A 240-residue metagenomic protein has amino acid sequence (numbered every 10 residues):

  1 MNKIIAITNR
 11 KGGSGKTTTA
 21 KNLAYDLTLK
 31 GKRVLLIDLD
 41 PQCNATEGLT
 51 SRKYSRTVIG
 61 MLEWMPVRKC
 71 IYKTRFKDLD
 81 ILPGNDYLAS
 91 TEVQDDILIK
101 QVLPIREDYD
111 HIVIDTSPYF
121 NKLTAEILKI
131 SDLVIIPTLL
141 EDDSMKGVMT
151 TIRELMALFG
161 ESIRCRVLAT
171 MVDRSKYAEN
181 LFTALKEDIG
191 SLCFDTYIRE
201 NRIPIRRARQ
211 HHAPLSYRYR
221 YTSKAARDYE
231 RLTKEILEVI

Functional and structural regions predicted by a protein language model:
N2-P41: Walker A/P-loop phosphate-binding motif and the immediately C-terminal alpha-helix
L29, R33-D110, R209-Q210: P-loop/Walker-type NTP enzyme "switch/lid" segment
T91-E92, P118-I127, M145: Conserved ATPase-coupling elements of RecA-like P-loop NTPase cores
L123-E141: Inter-motif core of Ras-like GTPase G domains
M145-C165: Anionic-ligand binding region
M171-S216, Y229: Beta-strand-loop-alpha "switch" segments that mediate conformational coupling across diverse proteins
S216-I240: NTP-binding/hydrolysis catalytic cores, primarily Walker-type P-loop NTPases
